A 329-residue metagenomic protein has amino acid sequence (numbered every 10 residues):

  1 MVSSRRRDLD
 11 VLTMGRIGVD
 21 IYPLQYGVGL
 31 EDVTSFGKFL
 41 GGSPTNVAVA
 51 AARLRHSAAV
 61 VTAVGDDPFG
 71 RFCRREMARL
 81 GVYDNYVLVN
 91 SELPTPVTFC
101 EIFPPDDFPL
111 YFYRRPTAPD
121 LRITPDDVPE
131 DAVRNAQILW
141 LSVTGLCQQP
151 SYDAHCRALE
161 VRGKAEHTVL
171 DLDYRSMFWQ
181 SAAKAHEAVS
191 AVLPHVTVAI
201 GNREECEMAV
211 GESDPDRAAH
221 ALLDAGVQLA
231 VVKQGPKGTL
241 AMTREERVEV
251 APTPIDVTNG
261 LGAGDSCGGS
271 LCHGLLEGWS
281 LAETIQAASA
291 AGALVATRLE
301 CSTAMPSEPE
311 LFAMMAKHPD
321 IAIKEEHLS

Functional and structural regions predicted by a protein language model:
M1-L12, E160-V161, G211-S329: Conserved phosphate-binding/catalytic region of the ribokinase-like
M1-Y83, D256-T258, A322-S329: Glycine-rich phosphate/adenosyl-contacting loop at the front of the ribokinase-like
G15-I17, L172, S266: Active-site metal-binding loops of divalent metal-dependent hydrolases
V49, V97-E101, G238-A241: Short beta-strand scaffold segments in enzyme catalytic cores
A51, N202, G264: Short, conserved phosphate/pyrophosphate- and ester-handling motifs at nucleotide-, phospho-/glycolipid
S57-V143, T168, F312-S329: Conserved N-terminal subdomain of the carbohydrate kinase-like
I138-A221, K237-T239: Conserved beta-alpha-beta core of the PfkB/ribokinase-like small-molecule kinase fold
